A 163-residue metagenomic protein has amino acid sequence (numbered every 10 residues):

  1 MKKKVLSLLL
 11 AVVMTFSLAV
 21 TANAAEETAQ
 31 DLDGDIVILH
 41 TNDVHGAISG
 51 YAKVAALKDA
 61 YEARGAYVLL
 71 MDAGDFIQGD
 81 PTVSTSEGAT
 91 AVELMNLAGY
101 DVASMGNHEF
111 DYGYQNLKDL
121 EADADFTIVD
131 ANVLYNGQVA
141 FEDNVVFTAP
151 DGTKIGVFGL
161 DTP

Functional and structural regions predicted by a protein language model:
K2-A24: Sec-dependent N-terminal signal peptides of Gram-positive bacterial secreted proteins and lipoproteins
A25-P163: Acidic, metal/ion-coordinating pockets
